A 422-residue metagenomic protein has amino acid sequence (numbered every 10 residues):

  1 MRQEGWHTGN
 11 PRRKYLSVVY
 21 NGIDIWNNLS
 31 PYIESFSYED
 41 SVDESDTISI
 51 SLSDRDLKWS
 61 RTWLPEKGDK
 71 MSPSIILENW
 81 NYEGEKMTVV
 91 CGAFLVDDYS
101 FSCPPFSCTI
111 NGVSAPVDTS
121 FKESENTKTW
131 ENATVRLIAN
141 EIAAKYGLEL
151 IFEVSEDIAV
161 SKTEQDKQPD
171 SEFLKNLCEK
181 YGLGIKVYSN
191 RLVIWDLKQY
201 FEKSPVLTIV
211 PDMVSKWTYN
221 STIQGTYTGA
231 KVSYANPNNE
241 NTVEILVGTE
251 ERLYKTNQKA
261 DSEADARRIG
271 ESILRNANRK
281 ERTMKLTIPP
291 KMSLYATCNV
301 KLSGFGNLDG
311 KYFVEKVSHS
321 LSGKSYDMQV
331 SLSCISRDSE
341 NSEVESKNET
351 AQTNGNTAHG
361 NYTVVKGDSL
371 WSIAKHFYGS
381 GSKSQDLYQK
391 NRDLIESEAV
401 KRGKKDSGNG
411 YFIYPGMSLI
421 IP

Functional and structural regions predicted by a protein language model:
M1-K70, A115-V117, V247-N299, G304-N356 (+1 more regions): Juxtamembrane "anchor/assembly" segments of surface/extracellular structural proteins
R2, S107-D118, L150-T218, G410-Y411 (+1 more regions): Short beta-strand-centered interaction patches in the first periplasmic/extracellular domains of large envelope
K58-E149: Surface-exposed cap/loop segments at beta↔alpha junctions
I76, S303-F305, K375: Short, surface-exposed secondary-structure boundary micro-motifs
D118-E141, F152-N176, I288-P290, V365-G367: Short acidic/polar beta-strand-loop edge motifs in secreted extracellular and Gram-negative envelope-associated
S124-N126, T353-G381, Q385-Q389, F412 (+1 more regions): Primarily a LysM-type cell-wall glycan-binding module
E156-D157, Y388-N409: Short acidic beta-strand-loop surface patches of small beta-rich interaction domains
